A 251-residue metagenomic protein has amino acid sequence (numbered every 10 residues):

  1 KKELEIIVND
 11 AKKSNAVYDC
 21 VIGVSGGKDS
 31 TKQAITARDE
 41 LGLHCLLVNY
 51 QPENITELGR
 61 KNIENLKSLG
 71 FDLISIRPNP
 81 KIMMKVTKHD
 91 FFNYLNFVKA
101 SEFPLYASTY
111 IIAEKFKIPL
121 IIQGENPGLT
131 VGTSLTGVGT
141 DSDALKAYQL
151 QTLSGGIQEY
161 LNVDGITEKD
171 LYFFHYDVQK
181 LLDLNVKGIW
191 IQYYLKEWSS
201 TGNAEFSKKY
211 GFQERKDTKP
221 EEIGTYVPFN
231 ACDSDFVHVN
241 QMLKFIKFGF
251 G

Functional and structural regions predicted by a protein language model:
K1-D19, T36-G251: Nucleotide-activated chemistry modules centered on ATP-dependent adenylation/adenylyltransferase
C20-D29: Short, glycine-rich nucleotide/cofactor-binding loops
K32-Q33: Hydrophobic positions on the alpha1 helix immediately C-terminal to the Walker A/P-loop
